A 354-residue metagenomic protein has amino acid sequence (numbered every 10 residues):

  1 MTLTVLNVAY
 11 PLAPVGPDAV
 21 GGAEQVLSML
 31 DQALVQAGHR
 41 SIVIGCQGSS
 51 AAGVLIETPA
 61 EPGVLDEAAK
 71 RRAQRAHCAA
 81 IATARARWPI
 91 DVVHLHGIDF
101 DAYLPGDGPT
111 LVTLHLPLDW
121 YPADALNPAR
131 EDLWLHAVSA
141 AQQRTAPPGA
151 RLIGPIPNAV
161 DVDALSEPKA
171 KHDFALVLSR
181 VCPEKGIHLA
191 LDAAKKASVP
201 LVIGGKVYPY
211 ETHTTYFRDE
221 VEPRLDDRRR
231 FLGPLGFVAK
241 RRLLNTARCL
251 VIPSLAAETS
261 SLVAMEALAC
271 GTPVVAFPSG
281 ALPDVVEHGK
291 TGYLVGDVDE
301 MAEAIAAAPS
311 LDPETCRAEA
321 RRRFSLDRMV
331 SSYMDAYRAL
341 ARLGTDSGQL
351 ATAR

Functional and structural regions predicted by a protein language model:
M1-R354: Catalytic cores of nucleotide-sugar-dependent glycosyltransferases that transfer UDP/GDP/TDP-activated
